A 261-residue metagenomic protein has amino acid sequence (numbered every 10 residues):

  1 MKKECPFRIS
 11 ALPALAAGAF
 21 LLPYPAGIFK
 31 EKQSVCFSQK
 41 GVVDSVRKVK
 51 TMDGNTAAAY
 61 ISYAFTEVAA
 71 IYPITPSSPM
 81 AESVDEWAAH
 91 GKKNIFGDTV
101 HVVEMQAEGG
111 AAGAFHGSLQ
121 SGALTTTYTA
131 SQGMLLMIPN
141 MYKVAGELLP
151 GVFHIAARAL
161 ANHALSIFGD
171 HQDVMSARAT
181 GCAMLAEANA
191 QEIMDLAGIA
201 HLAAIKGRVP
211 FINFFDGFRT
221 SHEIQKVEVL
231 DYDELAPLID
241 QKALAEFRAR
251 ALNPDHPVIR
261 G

Functional and structural regions predicted by a protein language model:
L12-L15, L21-L22: Leucine-biased recognition of intrinsically disordered, low-complexity hydrophobic segments
F37-S176, G181, G198, G217-F218: Thiamine diphosphate
F96, V100, F211-G261: Conformationally flexible catalytic loops at phosphate/diphosphate-handling active centers
I167-G217, V229, Q241-L244: Conserved thiamine diphosphate
